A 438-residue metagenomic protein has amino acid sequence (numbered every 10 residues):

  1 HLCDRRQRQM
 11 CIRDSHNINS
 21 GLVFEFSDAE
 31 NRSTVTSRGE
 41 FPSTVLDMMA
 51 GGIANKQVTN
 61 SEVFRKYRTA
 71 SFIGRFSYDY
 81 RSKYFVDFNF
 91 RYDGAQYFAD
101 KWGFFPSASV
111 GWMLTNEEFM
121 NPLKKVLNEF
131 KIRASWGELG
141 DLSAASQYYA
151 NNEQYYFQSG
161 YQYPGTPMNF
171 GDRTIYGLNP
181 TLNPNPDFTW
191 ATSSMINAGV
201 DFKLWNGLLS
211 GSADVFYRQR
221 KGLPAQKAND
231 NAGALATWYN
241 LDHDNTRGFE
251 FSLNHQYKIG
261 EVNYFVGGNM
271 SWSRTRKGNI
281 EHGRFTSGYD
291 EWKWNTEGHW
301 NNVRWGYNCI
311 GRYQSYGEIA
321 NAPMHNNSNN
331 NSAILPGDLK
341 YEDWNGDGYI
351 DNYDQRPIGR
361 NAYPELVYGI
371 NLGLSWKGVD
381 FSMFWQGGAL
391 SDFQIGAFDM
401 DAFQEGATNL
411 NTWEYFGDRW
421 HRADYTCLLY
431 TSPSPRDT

Functional and structural regions predicted by a protein language model:
H1-L2: Short, well-ordered junction/capping motifs at the entry into regular secondary structure
R5-Q9, R13-N301, S432, R436: Extracellular/periplasmic, surface-exposed regions of secreted and cell-surface proteins
V35, Q147-Y148, D242, Q256-A362 (+3 more regions): Conserved small-residue
A95-Q96, R220-K221, R360-N361, L390-D392: A short local loop/turn or secondary-structure capping micro-motif enriched for an aromatic residue
W102, W112, W190, A234 (+4 more regions): Tryptophan-centered motif/residue detector
N330-P336, G388-S432, R436: Extracytoplasmic gating/loop element in the C-terminal half of outer-membrane beta-barrel translocons and assembly
Y363-F393: Glycine-rich, aromatic-lined ligand/substrate-binding cores of catalytic and carbohydrate-binding domains
